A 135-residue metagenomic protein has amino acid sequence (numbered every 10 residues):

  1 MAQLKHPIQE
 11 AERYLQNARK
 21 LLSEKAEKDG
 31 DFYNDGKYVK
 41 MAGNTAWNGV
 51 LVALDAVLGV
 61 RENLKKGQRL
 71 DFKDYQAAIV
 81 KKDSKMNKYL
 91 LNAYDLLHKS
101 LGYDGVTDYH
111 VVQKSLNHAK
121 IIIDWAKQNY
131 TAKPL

Functional and structural regions predicted by a protein language model:
M1-L135: Terminal alpha-helical segments
